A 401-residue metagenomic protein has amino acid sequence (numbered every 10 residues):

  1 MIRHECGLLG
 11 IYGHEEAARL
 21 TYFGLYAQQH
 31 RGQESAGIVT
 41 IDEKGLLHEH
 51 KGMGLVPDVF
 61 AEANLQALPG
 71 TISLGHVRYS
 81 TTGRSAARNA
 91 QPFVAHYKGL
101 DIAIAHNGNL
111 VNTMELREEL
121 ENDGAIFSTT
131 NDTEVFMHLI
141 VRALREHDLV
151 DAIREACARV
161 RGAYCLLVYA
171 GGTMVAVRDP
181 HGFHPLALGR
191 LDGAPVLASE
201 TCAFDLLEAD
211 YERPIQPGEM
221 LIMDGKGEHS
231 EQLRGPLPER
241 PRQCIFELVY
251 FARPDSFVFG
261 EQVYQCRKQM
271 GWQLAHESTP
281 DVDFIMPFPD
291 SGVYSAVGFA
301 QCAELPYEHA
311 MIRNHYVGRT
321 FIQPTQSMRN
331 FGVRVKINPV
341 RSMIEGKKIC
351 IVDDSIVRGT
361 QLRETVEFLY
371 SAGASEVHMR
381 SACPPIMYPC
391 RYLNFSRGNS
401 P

Functional and structural regions predicted by a protein language model:
M1-P217, I222-V282, F288, E376: Conserved short alpha-helical segments that host acidic/polar catalytic motifs at enzyme active sites
A125, E146, T279-V282, Q301-E308 (+2 more regions): Secondary-structure transition/capping motifs at alpha-helix termini and the adjoining loop/turn into the next element
T133, E200-C202, M311-Y316, C383: Short, acidic/turn-prone active-site loops that include or flank metal/cofactor- and phosphate-binding residues
V135-H147, P289, V297, Q301-R319: Amphipathic alpha-helical
C157, G172-T173, R190, L207-P214 (+1 more regions): PRPP-dependent phosphoribosyltransferase catalytic core
V258, Q262, Q269, G346 (+1 more regions): Anionic ligand-binding catalytic core segments
I285, G292-F299, A303, Y307 (+1 more regions): Extended, hydrophobic alpha-helical segments in both membrane/secreted and soluble proteins
E304-I349, T360, M387-G398: Short, glycine/charge-rich flexible loops or terminal/linker lids adjacent to PRPP-binding catalytic cores
